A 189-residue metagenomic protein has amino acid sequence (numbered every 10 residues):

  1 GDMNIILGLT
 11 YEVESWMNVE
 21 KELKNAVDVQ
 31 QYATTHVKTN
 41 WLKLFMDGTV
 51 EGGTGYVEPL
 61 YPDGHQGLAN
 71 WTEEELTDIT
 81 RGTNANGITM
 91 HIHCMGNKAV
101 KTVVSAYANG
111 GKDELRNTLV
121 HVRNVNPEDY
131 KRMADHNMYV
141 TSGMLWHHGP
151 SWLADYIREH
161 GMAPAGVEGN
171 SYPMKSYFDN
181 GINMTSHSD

Functional and structural regions predicted by a protein language model:
G1-N86, Y130: Active-site-adjacent helix-turn-beta-strand microarchitecture at beta-sheet edges that either contains or buttresses
D2, A108-G110, R132-T141, N180-N183: Glycine-enriched alpha-helix->loop->beta-strand junction motifs that scaffold or abut catalytic
I5-Y11, V37-M46, M90-I92, N117-V120 (+2 more regions): Hydrophobic faces of well-ordered beta-strands that scaffold small-molecule active sites in alpha/beta enzyme cores
Y11-S15, G96-K98, R123-V125, M144-H148: Active-site-proximal loop/turn and secondary-structure-junction residues that shape catalytic pockets, frequently
V19-A26, V100-G111: Distinct, well-ordered alpha-helical segments
T49-A69, G110-E114, Y139-V140, M144-P164: Active-site gating loops and adjacent loop-to-helix segments of metal-dependent hydrolytic enzymes
V50, I88-K98, S142-M144, Y177-D189: Short acidic/histidine-rich active-site segments
I79-T89, N97-T102, N124: Long, K/E/R/D-enriched contiguous segments that form extended
